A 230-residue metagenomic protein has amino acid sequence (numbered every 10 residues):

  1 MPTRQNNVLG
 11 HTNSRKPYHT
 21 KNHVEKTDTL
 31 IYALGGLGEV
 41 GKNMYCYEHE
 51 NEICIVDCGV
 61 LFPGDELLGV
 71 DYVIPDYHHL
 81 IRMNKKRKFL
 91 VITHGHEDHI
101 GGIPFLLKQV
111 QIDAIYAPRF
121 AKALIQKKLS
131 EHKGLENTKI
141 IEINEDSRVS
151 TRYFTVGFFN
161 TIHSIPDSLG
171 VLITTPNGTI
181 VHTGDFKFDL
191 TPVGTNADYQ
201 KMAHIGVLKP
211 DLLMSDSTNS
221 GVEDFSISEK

Functional and structural regions predicted by a protein language model:
M1-L9: N-terminal acidic, proline/glycine-rich, low-complexity intrinsically disordered segments
G10-V91, H96-K230: His/Asp/Glu-rich metal-coordinating catalytic cores of metallo-dependent phosphodiesterases/hydrolases acting on
